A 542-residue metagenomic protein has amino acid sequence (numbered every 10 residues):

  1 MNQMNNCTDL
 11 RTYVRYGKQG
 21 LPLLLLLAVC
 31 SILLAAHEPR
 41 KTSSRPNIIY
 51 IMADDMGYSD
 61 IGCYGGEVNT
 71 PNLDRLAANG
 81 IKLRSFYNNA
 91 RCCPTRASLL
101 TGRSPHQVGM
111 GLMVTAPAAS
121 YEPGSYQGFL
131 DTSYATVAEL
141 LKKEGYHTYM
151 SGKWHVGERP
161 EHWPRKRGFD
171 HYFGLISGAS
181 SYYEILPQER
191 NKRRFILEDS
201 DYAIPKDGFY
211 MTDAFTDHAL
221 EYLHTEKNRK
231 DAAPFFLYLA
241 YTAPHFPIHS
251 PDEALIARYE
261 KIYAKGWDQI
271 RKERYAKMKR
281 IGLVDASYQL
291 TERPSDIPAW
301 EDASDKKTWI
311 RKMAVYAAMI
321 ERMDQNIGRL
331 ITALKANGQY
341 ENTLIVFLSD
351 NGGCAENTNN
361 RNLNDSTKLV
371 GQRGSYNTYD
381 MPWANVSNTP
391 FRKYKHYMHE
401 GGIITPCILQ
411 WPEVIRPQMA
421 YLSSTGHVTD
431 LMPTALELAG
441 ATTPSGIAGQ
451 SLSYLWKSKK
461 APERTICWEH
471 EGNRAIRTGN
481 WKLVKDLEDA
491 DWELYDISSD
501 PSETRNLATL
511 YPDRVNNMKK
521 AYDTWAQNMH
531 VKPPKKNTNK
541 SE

Functional and structural regions predicted by a protein language model:
M1-G17: N-terminal secretory signal peptides that target proteins for export/translocation
T8, L23-L24, T101, M278: Composition-driven detection of intrinsically disordered, low-complexity segments
T12, G20-L23, T405: Polar low-complexity intrinsically disordered regions enriched in Ser/Thr and small residues
V14, A35-E493, I497-Q527, V531-S541: Formylglycine-dependent sulfatase
G20-I32: Bacterial N-terminal signal peptides
